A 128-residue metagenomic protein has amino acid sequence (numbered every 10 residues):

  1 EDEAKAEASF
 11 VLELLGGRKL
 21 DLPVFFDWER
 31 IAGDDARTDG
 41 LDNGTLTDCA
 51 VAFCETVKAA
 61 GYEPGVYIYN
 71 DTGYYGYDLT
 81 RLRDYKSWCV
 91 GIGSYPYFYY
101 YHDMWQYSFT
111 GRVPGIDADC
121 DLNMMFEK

Functional and structural regions predicted by a protein language model:
E1-A60: Substrate-binding cleft of extracellular glycoside hydrolase catalytic domains
E3, G76-Y77: Short Asp/Glu-rich motifs
L22-W28, E63-I68, K86-C89, D103-Q106: Structural recognition of the beta-strand scaffold that forms the well-ordered cores of secreted hydrolase catalytic
R30-A32, N70-G73, G93: Active-site-proximal loop/turn and secondary-structure-junction residues that shape catalytic pockets, frequently
R37-T38, G65-D71, Y107-T110, K128: Noncatalytic linker/hinge segments flanking ATPase motor cores
V57-Y75: Aromatic-lined carbohydrate-recognition surfaces of secreted/lumenal glycan-active proteins
T80-K128: Functionally critical loop-and-helix segments that line ligand-binding/catalytic clefts of soluble enzyme domains
